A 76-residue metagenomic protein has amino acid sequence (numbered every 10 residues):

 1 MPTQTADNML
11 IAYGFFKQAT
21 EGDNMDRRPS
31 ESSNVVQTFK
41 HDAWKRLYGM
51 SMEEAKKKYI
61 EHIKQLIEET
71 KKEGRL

Functional and structural regions predicted by a protein language model:
M1-L76: Intrinsically disordered, low-complexity, basic-enriched segments
